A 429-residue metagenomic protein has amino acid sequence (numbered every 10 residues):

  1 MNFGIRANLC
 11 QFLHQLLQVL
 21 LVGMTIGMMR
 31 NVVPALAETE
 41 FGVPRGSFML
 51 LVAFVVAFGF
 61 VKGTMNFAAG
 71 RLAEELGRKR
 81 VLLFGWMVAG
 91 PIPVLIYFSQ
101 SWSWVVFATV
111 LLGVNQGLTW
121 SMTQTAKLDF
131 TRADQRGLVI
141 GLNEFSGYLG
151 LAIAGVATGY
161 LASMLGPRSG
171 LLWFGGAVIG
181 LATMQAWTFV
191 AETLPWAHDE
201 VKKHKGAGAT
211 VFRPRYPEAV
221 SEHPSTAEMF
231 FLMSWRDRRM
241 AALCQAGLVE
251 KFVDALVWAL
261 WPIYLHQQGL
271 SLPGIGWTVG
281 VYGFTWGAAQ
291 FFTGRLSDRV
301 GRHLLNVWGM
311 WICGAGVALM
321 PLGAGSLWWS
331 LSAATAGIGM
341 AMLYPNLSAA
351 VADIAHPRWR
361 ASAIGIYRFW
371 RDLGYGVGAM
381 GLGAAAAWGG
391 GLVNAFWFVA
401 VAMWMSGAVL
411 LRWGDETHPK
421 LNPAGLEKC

Functional and structural regions predicted by a protein language model:
M1-L9, E192-L243, L426-C429: Juxtamembrane intracellular "pre-TM" segments in multi-pass secondary transporters
A7-G59, A241-A242, A246, K251-Q268: Helix-loop boundary and gating motifs at the non-cytosolic
G59-F67, A152, G283-F291, Y375-G376: Residue-level signature of mid-helix packing/kink "hotspots" within the transmembrane helices of 12-pass Major
M65-G77, Q290-G301, A387: Helix-to-loop junctions at the C-terminal end of transmembrane segments in multipass secondary transporters
M87-Q100, I312-A324: C-terminal ends and interior cores of transmembrane alpha-helices in multi-pass membrane transporters/permeases
V110-G147, A349-A350: Cytoplasmic helix-loop-helix junction between adjacent transmembrane helices in 12-TM secondary transporters
G170-W187, F396-L411: Symmetry-related core transmembrane helices of the 12-TM Major Facilitator Superfamily/SLC fold
